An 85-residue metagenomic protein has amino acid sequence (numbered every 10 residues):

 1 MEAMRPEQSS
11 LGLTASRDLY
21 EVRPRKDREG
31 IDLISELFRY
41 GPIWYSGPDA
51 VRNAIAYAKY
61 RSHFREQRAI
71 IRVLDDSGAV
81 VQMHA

Functional and structural regions predicted by a protein language model:
E2-A85: Basic nucleic-acid-binding interfaces
